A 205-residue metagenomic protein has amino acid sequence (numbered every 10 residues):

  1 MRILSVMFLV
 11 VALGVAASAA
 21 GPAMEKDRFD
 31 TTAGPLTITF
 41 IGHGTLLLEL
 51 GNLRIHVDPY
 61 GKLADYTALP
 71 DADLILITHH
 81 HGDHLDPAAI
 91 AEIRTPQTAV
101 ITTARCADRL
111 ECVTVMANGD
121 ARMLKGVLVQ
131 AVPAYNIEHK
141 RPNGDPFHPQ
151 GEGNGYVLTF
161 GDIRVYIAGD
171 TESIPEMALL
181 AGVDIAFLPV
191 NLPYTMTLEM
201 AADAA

Functional and structural regions predicted by a protein language model:
S5-A16: Bacterial N-terminal signal peptides
G21-P70, V113-A181, P193-M196: Core dinuclear metal-dependent hydrolase active-site scaffold
G61-D108, A181-F187: Active-site metal-binding motif and surrounding structural segment of the metallo-beta-lactamase
L85, M196-T197: Secondary-structure boundary/capping motif
P87-R94, G155, M177-A178, A201-A205: Short amphipathic alpha-helical segments and helix-helix/interface helices
A91, D108, M123-K125, D203: Replace "anionic and nucleotidyl ligands
V183-L188, L192, L198-A205: Proline-aspartate-enriched helix->loop->beta-strand connector
